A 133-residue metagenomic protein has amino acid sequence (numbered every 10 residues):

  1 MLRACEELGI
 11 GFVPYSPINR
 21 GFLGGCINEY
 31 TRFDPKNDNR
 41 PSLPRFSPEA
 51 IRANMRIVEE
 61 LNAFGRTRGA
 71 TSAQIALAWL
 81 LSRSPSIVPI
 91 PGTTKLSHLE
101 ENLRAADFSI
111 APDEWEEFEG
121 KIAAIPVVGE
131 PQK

Functional and structural regions predicted by a protein language model:
L2-A63, R83, V128-K133: Glycine-rich, positively charged active-site loop/lid region within alpha/beta enzyme cores that binds and organizes
P17-I18, E49-D107: Conserved short secondary-structure transition element at the edge of the structured enzyme core that lines
Y30-F33, G92, A106-S109, I125: Hydrophobic alpha-helical segments
E60-A70, D113, E117, K121-A124: Generic non-transmembrane alpha-helical segments
S97-S109, D113-A123, G129-K133: C-terminal amphipathic alpha-helical "assembly" element that mediates oligomerization/partner interfaces or acts as
